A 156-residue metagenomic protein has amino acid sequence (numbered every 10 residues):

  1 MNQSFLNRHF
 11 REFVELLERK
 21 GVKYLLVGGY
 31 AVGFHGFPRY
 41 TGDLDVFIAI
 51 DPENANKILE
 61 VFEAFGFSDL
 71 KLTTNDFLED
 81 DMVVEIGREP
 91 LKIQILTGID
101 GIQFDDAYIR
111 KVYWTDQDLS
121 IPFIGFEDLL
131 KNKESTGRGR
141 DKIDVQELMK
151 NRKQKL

Functional and structural regions predicted by a protein language model:
M1-L156: Compositionally biased terminal segments of proteins
